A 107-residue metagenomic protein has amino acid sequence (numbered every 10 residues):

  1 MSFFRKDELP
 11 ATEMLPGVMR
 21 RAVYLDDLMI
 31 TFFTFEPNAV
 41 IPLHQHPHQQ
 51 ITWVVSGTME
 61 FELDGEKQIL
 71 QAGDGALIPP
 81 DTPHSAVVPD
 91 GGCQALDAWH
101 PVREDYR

Functional and structural regions predicted by a protein language model:
M1-D27: A short, N-terminal "cap"/entry segment at the start of jelly-roll beta-barrel domains of the cupin/DSBH fold
M29, T58-E60, K67, P83 (+1 more regions): Structural motif
T31-Q45: Conserved short histidine dyad/triad with adjacent acidic residue
F33, T52, A76: Conserved GNAT-family N-acetyltransferase fold
V40-I41, E60, A76, P80-S85: Histidine-centered metal-chelating micro-motifs
H48-M59, D64: Glycine- and acidic-residue-biased ligand/ion/polar-headgroup-sensing regions
E66-P80: Short acidic-glycine-tyrosine-enriched beta hairpin
P80-D105: Ligand-binding loop in jelly-roll beta-barrel domains
